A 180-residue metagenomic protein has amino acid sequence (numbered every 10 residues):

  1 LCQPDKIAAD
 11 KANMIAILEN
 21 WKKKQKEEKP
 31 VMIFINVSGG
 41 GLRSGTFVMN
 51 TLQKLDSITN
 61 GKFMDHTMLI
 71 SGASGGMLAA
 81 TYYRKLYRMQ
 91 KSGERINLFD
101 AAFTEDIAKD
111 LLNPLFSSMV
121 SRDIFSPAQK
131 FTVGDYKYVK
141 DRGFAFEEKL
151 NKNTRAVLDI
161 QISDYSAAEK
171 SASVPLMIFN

Functional and structural regions predicted by a protein language model:
L1-N180: Catalytic domains of lipid- and phosphate-ester/thioester hydrolases
